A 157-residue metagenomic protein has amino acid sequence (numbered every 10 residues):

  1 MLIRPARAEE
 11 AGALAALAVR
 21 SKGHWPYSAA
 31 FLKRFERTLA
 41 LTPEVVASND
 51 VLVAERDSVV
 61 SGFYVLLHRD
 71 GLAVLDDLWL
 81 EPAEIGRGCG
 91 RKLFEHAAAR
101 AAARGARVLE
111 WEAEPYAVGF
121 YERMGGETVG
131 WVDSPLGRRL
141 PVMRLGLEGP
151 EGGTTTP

Functional and structural regions predicted by a protein language model:
L2-A16: A short beta-loop-alpha structural element at the N-terminal edge of CoA-dependent acyl/N-acetyltransferase catalytic
A16-L41: Conserved GNAT-fold acetyl-CoA-binding loop/helix
T42-V53, V74: A short helix-loop-beta-strand connector motif used in the catalytic cores of GNAT acetyltransferases and, in some
V53, V59-L67, V74-W79: Conserved beta-strand in the GNAT
G71, E110-E112, E127-L145: Conserved catalytic-core motifs of GNAT/GCN5-like acyltransferases
E84, G88-H96: Conserved acetyl-CoA pyrophosphate-binding loop and the N-cap/start of the following alpha-helix in GNAT-like
A101-E114: Conserved GNAT acetyl-CoA-binding A-motif
Y121, G126: Conserved active-site tyrosine of GNAT-family acetyltransferases
